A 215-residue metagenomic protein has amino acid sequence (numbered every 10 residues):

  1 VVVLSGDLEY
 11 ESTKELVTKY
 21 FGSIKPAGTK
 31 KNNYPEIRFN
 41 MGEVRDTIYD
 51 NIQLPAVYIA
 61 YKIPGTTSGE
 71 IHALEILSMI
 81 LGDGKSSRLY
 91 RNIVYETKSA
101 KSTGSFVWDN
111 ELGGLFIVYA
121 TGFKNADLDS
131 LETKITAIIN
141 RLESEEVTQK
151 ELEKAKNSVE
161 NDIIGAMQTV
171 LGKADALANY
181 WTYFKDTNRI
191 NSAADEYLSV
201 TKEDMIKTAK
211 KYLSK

Functional and structural regions predicted by a protein language model:
V1-T29, G65, E96-K215: Charge-rich, well-structured scaffold segments of protease-associated domains
T29-S86, Y119, E196: His/Glu-based metal-binding/catalytic segments typifying zinc-dependent metallopeptidases
